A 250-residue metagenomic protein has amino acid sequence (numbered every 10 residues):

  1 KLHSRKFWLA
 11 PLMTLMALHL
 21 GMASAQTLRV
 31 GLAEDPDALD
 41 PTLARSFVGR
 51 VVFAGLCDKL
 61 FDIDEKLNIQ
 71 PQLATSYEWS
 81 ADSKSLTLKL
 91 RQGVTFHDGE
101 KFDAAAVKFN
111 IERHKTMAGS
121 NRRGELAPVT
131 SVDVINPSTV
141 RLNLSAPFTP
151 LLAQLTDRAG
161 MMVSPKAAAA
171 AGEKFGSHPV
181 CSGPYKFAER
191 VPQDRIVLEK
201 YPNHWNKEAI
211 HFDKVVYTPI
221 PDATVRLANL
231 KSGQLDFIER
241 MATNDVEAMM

Functional and structural regions predicted by a protein language model:
K1-P11: Bacterial N-terminal signal peptides that target proteins for export
W8, E78, K89, R123-A167: Surface-exposed binding/hinge segments that line and control ligand-binding clefts or catalytic entry sites
A10-H19: Bacterial N-terminal signal peptides
Q26-D37, T75, S85-L88, V107-N110 (+5 more regions): Short, well-ordered beta-strand elements
G31-A81, F109-E112, S177-C181: N-terminal lobe/hinge region of extracytoplasmic solute-binding protein
T75-G119, I135, R141-N143, R226-S232: Aromatic- and charge-enriched surface segment that lines or borders ligand/interaction sites
S131-V134, A188-E199, V216-M250: Extracellular/periplasmic solute-recognition and catalytic clefts
T156-I210, K214-V216, D222-T224: Gly/Pro-rich hinge or "lid" segments in bacterial periplasmic/extracellular proteins
